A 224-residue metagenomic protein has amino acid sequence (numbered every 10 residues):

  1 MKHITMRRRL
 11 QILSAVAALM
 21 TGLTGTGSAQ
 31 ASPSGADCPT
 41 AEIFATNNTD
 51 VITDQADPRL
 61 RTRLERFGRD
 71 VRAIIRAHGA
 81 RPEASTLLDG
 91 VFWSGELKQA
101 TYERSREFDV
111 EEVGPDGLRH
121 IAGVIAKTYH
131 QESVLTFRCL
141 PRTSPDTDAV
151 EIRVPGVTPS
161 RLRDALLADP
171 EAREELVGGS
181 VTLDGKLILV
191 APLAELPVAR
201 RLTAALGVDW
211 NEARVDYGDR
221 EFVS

Functional and structural regions predicted by a protein language model:
M1-P33: Secretory targeting and sorting signals
G25, Q131, D209-N211: Short, structurally constrained coil/turn elements that cap an alpha-helix or connect an alpha-helix to the following
A31-G114: Extracytoplasmic low-complexity, Pro/Thr/Ser/Ala/Gly-rich segments that lie immediately after a secretion/anchoring
R61-L64, G68, R72, L118-A126 (+2 more regions): Extracytoplasmic/secreted envelope proteins and their assembly/folding machinery, especially bacterial periplasmic
P82-V157, E171-R201: Short glycine/threonine-rich beta-strand-turn micro-motifs
D146-A168, V208, G218-V223: Non-catalytic propeptide/linker segments at domain boundaries
A194-S224: Extracellularly exposed regions in secreted/surface proteins, prominently low-complexity, repeat-rich
